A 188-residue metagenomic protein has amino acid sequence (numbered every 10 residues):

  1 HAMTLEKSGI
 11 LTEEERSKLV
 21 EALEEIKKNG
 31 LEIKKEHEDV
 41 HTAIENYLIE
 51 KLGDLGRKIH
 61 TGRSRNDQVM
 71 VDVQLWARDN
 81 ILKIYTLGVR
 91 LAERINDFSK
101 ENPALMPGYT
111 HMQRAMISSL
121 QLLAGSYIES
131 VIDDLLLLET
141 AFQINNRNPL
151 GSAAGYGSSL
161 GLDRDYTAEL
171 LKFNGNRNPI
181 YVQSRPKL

Functional and structural regions predicted by a protein language model:
H1-G157, G161-L170, G175: A helix-coil-helix interface module used to build multimeric assemblies and to scaffold catalytic/cofactor sites
F173-L188: Acidic, glycine-rich loop-and-beta core segments that form the ion-binding/anion-interacting portion of active sites
